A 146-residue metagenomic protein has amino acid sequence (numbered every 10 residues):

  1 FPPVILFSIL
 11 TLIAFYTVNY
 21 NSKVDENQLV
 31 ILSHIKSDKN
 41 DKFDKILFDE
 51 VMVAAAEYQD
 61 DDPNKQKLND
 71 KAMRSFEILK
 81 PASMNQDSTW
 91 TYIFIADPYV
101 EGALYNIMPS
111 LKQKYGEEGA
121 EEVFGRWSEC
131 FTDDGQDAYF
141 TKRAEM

Functional and structural regions predicted by a protein language model:
F1-Y20: Bacterial Sec-dependent N-terminal signal peptides
I5-L6, L32-I35, E117: Alpha-helical interaction segments
F15-E26, A55-I93: Short, glycine- and small/hydrophobic-rich beta-strand elements in well-ordered beta-sheets
N21, L79-M146: Intrinsically disordered, low-complexity terminal tails and linkers in eukaryotic proteins, enriched in charged/polar
V24-S37: Acidic/histidine-rich, surface-exposed loop or edge segments in extracytoplasmic proteins
Q28, N40, D44-F48, M108 (+1 more regions): Extracytoplasmic/secreted envelope proteins and their assembly/folding machinery, especially bacterial periplasmic
K36, K45-A56: Sec-exported extracytoplasmic/periplasmic mature domains
D38-D41, V53, D60, M84 (+1 more regions): Surface-exposed, polar/charged faces of alpha-helical domains in mature secreted/periplasmic/lumenal proteins
